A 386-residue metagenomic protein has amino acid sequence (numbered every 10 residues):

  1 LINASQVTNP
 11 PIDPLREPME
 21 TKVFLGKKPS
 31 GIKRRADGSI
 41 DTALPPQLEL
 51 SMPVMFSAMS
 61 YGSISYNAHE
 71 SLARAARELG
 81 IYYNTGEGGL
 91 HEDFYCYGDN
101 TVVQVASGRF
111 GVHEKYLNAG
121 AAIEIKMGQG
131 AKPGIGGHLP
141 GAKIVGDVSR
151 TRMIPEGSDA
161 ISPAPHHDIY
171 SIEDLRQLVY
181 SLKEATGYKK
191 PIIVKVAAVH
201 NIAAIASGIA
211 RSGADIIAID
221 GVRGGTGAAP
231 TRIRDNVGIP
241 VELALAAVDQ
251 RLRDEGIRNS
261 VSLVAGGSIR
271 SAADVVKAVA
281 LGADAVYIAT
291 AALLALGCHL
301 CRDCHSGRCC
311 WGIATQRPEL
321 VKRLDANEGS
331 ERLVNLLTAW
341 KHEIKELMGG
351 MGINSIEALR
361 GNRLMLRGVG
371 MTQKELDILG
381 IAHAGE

Functional and structural regions predicted by a protein language model:
L1-I144, G349, A358-E386: Conserved, well-structured core domains of diverse proteins
L1-K28, I64-N67, I239, L243 (+3 more regions): Alpha/beta catalytic cores of nucleotide-metabolism and tRNA/nucleoside-modifying enzymes
T42-P45, L72, G111-E114, Y180-L182 (+4 more regions): Generic recognition of flexible, low-complexity loop/linker segments
A43-L50, V148-E156, D220: Flexible hinge/switch segments at interdomain interfaces of large molecular machines
M59-S63, N67, S162, H166 (+7 more regions): Generic amphipathic alpha-helical segments used as scaffolds and interaction surfaces in large, multi-domain proteins
V103, I161-V321: Glycine-rich phosphate/ribose-binding loops and adjacent secondary-structure elements that form binding surfaces
I123-E173, Q177, E184: Active-site cores of enzymes that catalyze phosphoryl transfer or operate on phosphate-rich substrates
